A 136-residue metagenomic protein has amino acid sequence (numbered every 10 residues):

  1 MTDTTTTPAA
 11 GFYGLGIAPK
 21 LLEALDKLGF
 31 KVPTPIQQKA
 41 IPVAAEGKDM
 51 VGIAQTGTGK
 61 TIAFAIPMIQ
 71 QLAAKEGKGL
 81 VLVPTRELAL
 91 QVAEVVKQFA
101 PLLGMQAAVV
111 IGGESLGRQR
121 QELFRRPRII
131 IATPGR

Functional and structural regions predicted by a protein language model:
M1-A10, I66-R86: Long, low-complexity, intrinsically disordered polar/charged segments
T2-I53: Conserved pre-motif I regulatory segment
G14, P19-F30, E76-R136: Conserved nucleic-acid-binding Ia/Ib motif block in the N-terminal RecA-like helicase ATPase lobe
P35, A63, I131: Short aromatic/basic micro-patch
Q38-M50, K60-E76, E87-L90, E94-F99: Walker A/P-loop NTP-binding motif
I53, I69, P127-I129: Short alpha-helix boundary/capping motifs
A54-T58: The conserved Walker
